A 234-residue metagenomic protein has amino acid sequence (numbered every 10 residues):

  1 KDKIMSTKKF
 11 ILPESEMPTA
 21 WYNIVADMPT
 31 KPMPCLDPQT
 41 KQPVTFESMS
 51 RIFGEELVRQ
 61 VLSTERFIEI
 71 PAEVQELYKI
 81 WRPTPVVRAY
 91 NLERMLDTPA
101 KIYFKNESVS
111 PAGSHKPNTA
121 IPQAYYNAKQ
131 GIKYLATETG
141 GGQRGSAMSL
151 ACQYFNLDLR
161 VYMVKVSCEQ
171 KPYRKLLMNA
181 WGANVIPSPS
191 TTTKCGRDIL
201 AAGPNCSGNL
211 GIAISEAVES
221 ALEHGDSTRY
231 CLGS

Functional and structural regions predicted by a protein language model:
D2-S234: PLP-dependent amino-acid enzyme catalytic core
